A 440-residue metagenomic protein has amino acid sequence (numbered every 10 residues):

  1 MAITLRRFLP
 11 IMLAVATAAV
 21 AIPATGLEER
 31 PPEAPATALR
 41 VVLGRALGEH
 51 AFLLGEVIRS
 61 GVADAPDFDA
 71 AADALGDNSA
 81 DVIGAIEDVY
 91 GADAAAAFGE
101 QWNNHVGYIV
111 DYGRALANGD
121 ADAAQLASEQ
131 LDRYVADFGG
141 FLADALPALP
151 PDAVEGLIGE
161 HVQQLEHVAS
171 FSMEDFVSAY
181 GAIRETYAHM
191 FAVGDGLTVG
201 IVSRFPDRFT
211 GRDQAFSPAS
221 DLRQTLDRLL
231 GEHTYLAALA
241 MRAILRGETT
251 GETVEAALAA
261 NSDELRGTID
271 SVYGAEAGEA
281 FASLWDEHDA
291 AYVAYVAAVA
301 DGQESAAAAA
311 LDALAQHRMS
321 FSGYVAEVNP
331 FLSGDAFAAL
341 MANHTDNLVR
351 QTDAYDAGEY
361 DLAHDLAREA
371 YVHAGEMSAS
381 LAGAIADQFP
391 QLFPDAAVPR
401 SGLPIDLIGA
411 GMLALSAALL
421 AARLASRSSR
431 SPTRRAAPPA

Functional and structural regions predicted by a protein language model:
M1-L5: N-terminal secretory signal peptides that target proteins for export/translocation
R6-A16, A21, A410-G411, P439: Sec-dependent N-terminal signal peptides
A16-T25, L420-A425: Hydrophobic membrane-targeting alpha-helices
L27-G61, A65-F68, A72-L75, S79 (+4 more regions): C-terminal amphipathic alpha-helix
G76-G113, R266-Y292: Mid-chain, structured segments of secreted extracytoplasmic proteins
D395-G409: Extracellular Ser/Thr-rich, low-complexity/disordered mucin-like segments
I405-R427: A cross-kingdom C-terminal cell-surface attachment/processing module
S429-A440: Cytoplasmic C-terminal tails of single-pass
